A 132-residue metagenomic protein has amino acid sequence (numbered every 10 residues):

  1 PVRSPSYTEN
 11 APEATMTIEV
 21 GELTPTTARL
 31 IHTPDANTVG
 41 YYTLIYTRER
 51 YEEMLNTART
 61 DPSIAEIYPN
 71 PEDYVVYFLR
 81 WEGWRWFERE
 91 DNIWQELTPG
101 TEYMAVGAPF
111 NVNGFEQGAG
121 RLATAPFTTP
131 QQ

Functional and structural regions predicted by a protein language model:
P1-E9, E88-D91, F110-Q132: Extracellular fibronectin type III
N10-I18: Proline-enriched interdomain boundary motifs that mark the N-terminal boundary and often initiate the first structured
E19-R29, P130: Ser/Thr- and Asn-enriched, surface-exposed coil loops between beta-strands
E22, P34, L97-T98: Hydrophobic beta-strand core residues of beta-sandwich domains
R29-Y68: Solvent-exposed loop/turn segments flanking beta-strands in beta-repeat/beta-sandwich domains
A65-R85: Non-globular, low-complexity intrinsically disordered regions
R80-F87, I93-E102: Surface-exposed, short loops/turns at beta-strand junctions within beta-sandwich domains
